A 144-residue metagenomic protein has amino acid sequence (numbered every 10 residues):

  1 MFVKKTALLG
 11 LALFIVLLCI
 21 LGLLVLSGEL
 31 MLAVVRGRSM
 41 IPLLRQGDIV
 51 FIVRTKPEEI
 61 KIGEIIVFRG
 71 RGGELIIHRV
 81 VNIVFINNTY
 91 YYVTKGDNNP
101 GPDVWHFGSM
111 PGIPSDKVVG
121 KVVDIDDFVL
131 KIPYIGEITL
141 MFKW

Functional and structural regions predicted by a protein language model:
M1-I60, D127-W144: Protein maturation boundaries and topogenic segments
E29-V35, V53, L75-W144: Acidic/glycine-rich C-terminal interaction modules and beta/coil loop segments that lie outside canonical DNA-binding
E58-R69: Short coil-to-beta transition motif at edge beta-strands of beta-rich domains
R71-G73: Glycine-centered tight beta-turn/hairpin loop motif at sheet-sheet or coil-to-beta transitions
